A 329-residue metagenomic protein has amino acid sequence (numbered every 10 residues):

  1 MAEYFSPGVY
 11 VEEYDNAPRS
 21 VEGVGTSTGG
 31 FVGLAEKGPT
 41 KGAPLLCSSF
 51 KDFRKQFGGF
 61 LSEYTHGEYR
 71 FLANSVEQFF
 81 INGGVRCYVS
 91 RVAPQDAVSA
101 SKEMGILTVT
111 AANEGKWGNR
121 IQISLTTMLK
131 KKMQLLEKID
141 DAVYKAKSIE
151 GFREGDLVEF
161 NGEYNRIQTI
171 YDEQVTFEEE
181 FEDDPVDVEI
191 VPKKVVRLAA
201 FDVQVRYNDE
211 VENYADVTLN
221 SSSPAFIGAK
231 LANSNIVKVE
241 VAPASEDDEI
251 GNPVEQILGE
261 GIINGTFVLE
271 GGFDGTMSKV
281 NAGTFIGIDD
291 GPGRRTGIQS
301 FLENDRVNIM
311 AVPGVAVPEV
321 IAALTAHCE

Functional and structural regions predicted by a protein language model:
M1-E329: Surface-exposed assembly/interface segments
